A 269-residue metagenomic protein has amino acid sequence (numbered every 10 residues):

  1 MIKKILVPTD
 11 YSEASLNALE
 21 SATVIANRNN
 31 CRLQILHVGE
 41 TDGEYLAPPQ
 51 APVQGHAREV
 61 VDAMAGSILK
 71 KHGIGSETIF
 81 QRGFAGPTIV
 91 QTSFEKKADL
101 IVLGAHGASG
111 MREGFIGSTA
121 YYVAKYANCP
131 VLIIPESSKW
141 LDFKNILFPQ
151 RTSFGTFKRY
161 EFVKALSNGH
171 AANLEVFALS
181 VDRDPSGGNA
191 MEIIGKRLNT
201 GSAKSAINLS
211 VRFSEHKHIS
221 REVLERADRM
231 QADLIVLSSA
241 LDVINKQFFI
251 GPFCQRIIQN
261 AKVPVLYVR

Functional and structural regions predicted by a protein language model:
M1, A51-P52, S67-I101, A203-F249 (+1 more regions): Structural beta-alpha unit
M1-P49, K144-S210, M230-L234, N260 (+1 more regions): Small/aliphatic-rich secondary-structure junction motif
A14, S109-G110, G155, I219 (+1 more regions): Short glycine-rich, flexible loops that bind phosphorylated cofactors or substrates
T23, G66, Y121, K164 (+3 more regions): Active-site phosphate/pyrophosphate- and oxyanion-stabilizing loops and adjacent acidic/basic residues in soluble
T23-P87, F94-E95: Ordered, small/hydrophobic-rich secondary-structure cores
A26, L69, S93, V123-A124 (+4 more regions): A generic structural signal for well-ordered alpha-helical segments
A51-Q54, K96, T119-A120, F148-R151 (+2 more regions): Short, hinge-like loop/turn segments at secondary-structure boundaries
Q91-K139, D228-R269: Gly/Ser-rich helix-loop-strand patches that form or flank binding pockets for ribonucleotide-derived cofactors
